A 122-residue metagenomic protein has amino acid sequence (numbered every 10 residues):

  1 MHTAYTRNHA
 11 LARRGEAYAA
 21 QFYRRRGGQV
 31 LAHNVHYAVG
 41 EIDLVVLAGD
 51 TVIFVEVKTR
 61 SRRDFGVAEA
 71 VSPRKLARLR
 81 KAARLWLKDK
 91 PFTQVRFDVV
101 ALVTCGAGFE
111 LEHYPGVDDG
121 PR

Functional and structural regions predicted by a protein language model:
M1-H33: Acidic-basic catalytic patches of nuclease active cores, encompassing PD-(D/E)XK and other metal-cofactor nuclease
A20, H33-N34, I53, E112-D118: Secondary-structure boundary/capping motif
F22, L85-W86: A generic secondary-structure signal
Y23, I42-R63, L79: Conserved catalytic cores of phosphodiester-cleaving nucleases, focusing on short active-site segments
V30-A32, F54, F97: Hydrophobic residues on conserved beta-strands that form the core of alpha/beta folds
A38-G40, A107: Short acidic/glycine-enriched loop/turn segments that link adjacent beta-strands
R60-A82, D89: Mg2+/Mn2+-dependent nuclease catalytic core
D89-R122: Domain-level recognition of nuclease-like catalytic cores that cleave nucleotide substrates
